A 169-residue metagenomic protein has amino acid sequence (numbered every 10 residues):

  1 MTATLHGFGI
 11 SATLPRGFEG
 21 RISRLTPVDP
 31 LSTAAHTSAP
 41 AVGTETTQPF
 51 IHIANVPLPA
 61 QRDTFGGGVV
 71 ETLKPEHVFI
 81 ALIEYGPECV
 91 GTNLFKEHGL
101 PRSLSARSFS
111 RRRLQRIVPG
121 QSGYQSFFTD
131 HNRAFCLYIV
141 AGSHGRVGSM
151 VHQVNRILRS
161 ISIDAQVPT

Functional and structural regions predicted by a protein language model:
T2-T4, F8, G43, G99 (+3 more regions): Homeobox/homeodomain signature
T2-T92: Secretory pathway targeting signatures of secreted, lumenal, and periplasmic proteins
F18, C136-T169: Surface-exposed amphipathic alpha-helical segments
G20, Q121-G123, I163: Generic detector of well-ordered secondary structure
V28-L31, T37-A39, S105-S108, H152 (+1 more regions): Glycine-rich loops and low-complexity Gly/Arg-rich segments that provide flexible linkers or classic glycine-based
R62-R133, V140-A141, G145-G148: Signature of long, low-cysteine stretches enriched in small and polar/charged residues
